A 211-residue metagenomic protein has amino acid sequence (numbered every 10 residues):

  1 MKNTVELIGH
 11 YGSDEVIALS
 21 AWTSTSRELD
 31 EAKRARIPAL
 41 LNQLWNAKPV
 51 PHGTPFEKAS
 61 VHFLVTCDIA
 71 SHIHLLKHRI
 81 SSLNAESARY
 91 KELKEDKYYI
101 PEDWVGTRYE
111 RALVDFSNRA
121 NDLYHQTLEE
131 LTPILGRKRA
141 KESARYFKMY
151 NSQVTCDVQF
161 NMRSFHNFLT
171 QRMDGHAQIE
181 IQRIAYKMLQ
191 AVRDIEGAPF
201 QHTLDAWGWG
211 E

Functional and structural regions predicted by a protein language model:
M1-E211: Family-specific signature for flavin-dependent thymidylate synthase
